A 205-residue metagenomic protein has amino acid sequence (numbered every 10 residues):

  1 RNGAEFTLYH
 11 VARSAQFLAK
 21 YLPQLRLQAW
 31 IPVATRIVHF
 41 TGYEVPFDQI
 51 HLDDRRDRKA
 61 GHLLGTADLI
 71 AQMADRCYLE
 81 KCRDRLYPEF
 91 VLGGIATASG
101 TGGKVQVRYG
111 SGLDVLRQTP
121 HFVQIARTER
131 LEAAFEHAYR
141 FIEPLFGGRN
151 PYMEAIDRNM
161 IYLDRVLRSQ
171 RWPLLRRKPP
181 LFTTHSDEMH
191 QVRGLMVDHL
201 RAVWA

Functional and structural regions predicted by a protein language model:
R1-N2: Acidic/His-rich, divalent-metal-binding segments that scaffold phosphate/diphosphate chemistry
F6: Catalytic palm subdomain of template-directed nucleic-acid polymerases, centered on the conserved carboxylate motif
Y9, R13, K20-L27, H39-A205: Divalent metal-dependent phosphate-bond-processing catalytic cores, especially two-metal-ion Mg2+/Mn2+ enzymes that act
I31-H39: Beta-strand segments within the central parallel beta-sheet cores of soluble alpha/beta enzyme folds
